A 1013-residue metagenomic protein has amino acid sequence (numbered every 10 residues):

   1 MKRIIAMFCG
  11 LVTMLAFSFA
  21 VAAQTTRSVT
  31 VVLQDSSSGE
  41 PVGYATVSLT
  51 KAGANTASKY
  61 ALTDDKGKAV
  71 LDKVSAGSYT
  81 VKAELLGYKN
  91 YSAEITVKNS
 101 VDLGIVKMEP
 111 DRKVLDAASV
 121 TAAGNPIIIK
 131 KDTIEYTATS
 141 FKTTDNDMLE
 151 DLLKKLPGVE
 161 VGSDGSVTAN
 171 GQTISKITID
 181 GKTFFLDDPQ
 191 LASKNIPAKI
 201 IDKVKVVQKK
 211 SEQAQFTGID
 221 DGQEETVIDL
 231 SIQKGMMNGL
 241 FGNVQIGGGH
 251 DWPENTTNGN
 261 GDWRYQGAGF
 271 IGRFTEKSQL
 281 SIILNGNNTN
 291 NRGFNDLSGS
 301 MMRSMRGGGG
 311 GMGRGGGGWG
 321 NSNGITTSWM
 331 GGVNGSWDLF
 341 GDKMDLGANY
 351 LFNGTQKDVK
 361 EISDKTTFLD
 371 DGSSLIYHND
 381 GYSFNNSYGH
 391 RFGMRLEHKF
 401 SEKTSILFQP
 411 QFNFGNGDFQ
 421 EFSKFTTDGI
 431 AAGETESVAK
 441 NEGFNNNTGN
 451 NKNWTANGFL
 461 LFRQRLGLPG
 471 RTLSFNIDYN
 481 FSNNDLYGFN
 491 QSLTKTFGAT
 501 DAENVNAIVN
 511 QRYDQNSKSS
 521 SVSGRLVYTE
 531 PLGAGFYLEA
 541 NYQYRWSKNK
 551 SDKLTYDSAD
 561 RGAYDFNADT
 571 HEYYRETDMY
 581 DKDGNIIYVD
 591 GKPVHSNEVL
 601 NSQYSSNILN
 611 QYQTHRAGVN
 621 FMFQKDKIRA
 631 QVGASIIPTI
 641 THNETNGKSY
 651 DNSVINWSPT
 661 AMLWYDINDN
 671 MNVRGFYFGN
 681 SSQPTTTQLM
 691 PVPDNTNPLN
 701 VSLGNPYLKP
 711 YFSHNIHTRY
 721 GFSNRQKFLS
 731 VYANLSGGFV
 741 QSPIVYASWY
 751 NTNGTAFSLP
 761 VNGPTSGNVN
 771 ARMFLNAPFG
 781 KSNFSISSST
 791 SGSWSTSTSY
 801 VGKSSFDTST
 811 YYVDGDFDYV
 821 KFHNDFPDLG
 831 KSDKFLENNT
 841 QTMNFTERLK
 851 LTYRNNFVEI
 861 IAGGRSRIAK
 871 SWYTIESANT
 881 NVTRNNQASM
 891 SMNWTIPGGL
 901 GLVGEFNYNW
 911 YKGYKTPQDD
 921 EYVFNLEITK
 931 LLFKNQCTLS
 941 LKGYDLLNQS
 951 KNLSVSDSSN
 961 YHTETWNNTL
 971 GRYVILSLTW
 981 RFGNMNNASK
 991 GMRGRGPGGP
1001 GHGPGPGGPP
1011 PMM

Functional and structural regions predicted by a protein language model:
R3, Q24, K343, G347-L351 (+5 more regions): Face-selective signature of the C-terminal outer-membrane beta-barrel domain
A23-Q24, K66-K68, K89, R112 (+16 more regions): Membrane-proximal, glycine/serine-rich, low-complexity loop/turn segments characteristic of large bacterial
R27, S37-G53, I127-I129: Short, ordered, surface-exposed loop/turn motifs in non-cytosolic proteins
R27-D35, G67, G104-V106: A short, amphipathic beta-strand motif
A52-A69: Short, acidic Ser/Thr/Gly-rich low-complexity loop/linker segments typical of extracellular and cell-surface proteins
G53-T56, S78-E94: A short, solvent-exposed loop/turn motif at the edges and junctions of modular extracellular/periplasmic domains
V97-A122, I228-S231: Extracellular beta-sheet/turn segments enriched in Thr/Pro/Gly and aliphatic residues
N295-L297, G315-T326, V359-T367, L375-G389 (+16 more regions): Extracellular/periplasm-exposed beta-strand and loop segments of Gram-negative cell-envelope proteins, dominated by
